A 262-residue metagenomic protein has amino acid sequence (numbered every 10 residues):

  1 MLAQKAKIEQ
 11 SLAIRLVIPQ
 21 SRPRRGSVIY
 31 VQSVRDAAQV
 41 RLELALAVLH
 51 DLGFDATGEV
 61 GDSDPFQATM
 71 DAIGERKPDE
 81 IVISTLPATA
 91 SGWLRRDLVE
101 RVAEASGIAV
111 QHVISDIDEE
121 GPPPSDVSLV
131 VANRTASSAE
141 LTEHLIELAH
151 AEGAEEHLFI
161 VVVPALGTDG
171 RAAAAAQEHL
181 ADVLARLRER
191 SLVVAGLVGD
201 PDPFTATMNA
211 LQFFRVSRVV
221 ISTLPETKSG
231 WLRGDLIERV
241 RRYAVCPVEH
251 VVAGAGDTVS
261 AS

Functional and structural regions predicted by a protein language model:
M1-I29, S115, P123-A174, V251-A253: Small/aliphatic-rich secondary-structure junction motif
M1-Q4, D71-A72, L98, E143-H144 (+2 more regions): A short acidic, amphipathic alpha-helical/loop segment
A13-R15, T57, E80-V82, Q111 (+5 more regions): A structural signal for isolated positions on well-ordered beta-strands in alpha/beta enzyme cores
Q32-E43, R96-V99, A173-A181, G234-I237: Short, surface-exposed alpha-helical segments at coil->helix boundaries
L44-F54, D182-L192: Short helix-loop-beta junction
L52-E80, S191-R218, T258, S262: Structural beta-alpha unit
S84-R101, T223-R239: Glycine-rich, Arg-bearing micro-motifs that act as flexible, cationic patches
G107-G121, V245-S262: Short, flexible loop segments at boundaries between secondary-structure elements
